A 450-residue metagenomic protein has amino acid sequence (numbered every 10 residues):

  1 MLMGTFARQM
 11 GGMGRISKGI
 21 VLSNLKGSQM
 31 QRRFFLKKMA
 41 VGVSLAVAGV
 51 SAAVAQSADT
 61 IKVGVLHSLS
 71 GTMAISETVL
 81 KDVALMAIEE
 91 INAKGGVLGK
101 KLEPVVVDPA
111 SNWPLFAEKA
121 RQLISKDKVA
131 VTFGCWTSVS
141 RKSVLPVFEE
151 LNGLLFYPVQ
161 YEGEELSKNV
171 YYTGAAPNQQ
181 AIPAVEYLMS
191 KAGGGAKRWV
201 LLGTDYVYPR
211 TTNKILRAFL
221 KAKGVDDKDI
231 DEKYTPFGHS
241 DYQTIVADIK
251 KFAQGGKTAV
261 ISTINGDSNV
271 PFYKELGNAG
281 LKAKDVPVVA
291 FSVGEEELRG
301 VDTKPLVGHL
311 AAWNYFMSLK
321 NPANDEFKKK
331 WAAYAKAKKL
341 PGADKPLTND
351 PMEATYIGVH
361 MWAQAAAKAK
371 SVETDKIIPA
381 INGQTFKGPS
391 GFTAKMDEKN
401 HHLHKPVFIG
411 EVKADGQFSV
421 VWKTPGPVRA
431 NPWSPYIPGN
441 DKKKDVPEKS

Functional and structural regions predicted by a protein language model:
Q29-G42: N-terminal secretory signal peptides and thylakoid transit peptides that target proteins across membranes
A58, D82-P104, G194, A222-D227: Signal peptide-proximal N-terminal region of secreted/periplasmic/extracellular or secretory-lumen proteins
I61-V83, V107-P114, W136-V139, T204-R210 (+2 more regions): Extracytoplasmic "Venus flytrap"
I75-D82, K94-E165, T173, Y234-Q243 (+2 more regions): Beta-alpha junction/loop-to-helix N-cap segments that form part of ligand/metal-binding clefts
L115-E118, E162, N169-A279, P322 (+1 more regions): Extracellular/periplasmic Venus flytrap/periplasmic-binding protein
L123-W136, F156-P158, R198-G203, G255-G266 (+4 more regions): Periplasmic-binding protein-like
L276-Y356, A367-V372, K423-K449: Extracellular/periplasmic periplasmic-binding protein-like sensory domains
K336-M352, M361-V428, E448-S450: Segments of small-molecule ligand-sensing domains
